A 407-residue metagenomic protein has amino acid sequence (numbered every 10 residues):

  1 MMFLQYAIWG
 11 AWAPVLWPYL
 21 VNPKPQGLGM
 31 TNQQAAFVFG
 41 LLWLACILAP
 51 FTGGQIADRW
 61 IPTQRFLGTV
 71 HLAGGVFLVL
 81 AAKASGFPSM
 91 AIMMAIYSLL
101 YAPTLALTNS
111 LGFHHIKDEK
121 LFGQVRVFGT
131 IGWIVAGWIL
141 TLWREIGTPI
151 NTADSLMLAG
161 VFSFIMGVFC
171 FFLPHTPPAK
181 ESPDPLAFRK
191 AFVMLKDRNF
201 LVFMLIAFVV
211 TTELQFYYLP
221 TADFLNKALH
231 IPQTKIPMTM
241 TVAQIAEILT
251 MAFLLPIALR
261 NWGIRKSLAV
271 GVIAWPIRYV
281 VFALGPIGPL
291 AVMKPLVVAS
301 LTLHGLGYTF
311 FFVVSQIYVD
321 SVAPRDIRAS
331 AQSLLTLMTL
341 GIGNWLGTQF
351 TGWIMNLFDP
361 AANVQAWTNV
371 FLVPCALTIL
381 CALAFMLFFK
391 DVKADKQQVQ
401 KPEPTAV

Functional and structural regions predicted by a protein language model:
M1-W43, N199-A207, T211-T239, F312 (+1 more regions): Helix-loop boundary and gating motifs at the non-cytosolic
L48-P62, R144-E145, T250-I264, M355-N356: Helix-to-loop junctions at the C-terminal end of transmembrane segments in multipass secondary transporters
R65-V79, K266-V281: Structural signature of the two symmetry-related core transmembrane helices
A81-A82, S163-P174, L372-V407: Multi-pass alpha-helical transporter architecture, strongest for 12-TM Major Facilitator/SLC carriers used
A81-M94, V281-S300: Helix-loop junctions at membrane interfaces in 12-TM secondary transporters
M94-F128: Cytoplasmic helix-loop-helix junction between adjacent transmembrane helices in 12-TM secondary transporters
L142-F162, G352-T378: A membrane-interface helix-boundary motif in multi-pass transporters
L173-I206, K227-A228, E403-P404: Juxtamembrane intracellular "pre-TM" segments in multi-pass secondary transporters
